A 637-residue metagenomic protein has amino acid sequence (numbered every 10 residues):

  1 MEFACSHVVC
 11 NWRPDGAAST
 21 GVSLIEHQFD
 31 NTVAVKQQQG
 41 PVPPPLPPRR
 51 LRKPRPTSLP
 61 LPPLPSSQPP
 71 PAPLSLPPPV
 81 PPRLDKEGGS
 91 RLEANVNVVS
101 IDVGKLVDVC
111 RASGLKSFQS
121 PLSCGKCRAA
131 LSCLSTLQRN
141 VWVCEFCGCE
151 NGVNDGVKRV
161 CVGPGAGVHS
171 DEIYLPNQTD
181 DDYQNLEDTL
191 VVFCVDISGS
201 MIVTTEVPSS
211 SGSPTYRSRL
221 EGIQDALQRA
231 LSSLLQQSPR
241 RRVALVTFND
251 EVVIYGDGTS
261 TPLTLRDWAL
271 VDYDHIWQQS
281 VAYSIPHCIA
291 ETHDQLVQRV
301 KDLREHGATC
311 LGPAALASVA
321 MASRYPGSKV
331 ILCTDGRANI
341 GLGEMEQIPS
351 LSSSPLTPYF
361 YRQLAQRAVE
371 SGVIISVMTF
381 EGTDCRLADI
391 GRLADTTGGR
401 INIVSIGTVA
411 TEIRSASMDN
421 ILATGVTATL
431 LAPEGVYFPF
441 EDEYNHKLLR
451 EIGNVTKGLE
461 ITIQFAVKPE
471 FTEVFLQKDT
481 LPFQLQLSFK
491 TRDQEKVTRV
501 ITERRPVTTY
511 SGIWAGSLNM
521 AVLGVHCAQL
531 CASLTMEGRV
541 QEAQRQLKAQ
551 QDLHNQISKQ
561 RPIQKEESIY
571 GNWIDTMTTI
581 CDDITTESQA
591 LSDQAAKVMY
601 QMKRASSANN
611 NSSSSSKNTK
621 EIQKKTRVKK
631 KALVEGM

Functional and structural regions predicted by a protein language model:
F3, H27, V109-S123, C133 (+3 more regions): Acidic, polar loop-rich interaction surfaces within structured domains
F3, H7-A17, V22-Q28, V33-Q37 (+5 more regions): Long, acidic serine/threonine- and proline-rich intrinsically disordered regions
C124-C127, C144-C147: Short cysteine-rich clusters marking metal-coordination/redox-active sites
L137-Q138, C149-V192, G199-S210: Acidic, polar low-complexity linker/tail segments
C144, D180-A230, L245-V253, T292 (+5 more regions): MIDAS-like acidic motif and immediate structural context at the N-terminus of von Willebrand factor A/I domains
C144, L190-S198, I223, L245-D250 (+6 more regions): DG-centered beta-turn motif at the end of beta-strands
G163, S210, S238, E251-G312 (+4 more regions): Short, charged loop segments at secondary-structure junctions
D188-T189, M201-T247, G256-T259, L263-D267 (+4 more regions): …and closely analogous acidic/polar surface helices at protein-protein or active-site interfaces in A-domain-like
